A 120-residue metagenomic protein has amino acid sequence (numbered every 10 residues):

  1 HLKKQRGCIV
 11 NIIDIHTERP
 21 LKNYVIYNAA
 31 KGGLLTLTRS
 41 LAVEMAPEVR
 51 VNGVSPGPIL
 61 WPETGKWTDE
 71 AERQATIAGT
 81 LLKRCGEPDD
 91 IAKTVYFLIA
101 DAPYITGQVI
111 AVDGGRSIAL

Functional and structural regions predicted by a protein language model:
D14: Residue(s) in the substrate-gating loop at a strand-loop-helix junction that position the organic substrate next
R19, V95-Y96, P103-L120: Short C-terminal tail/terminal secondary-structure segment of NAD(P)H-dependent dehydrogenase/reductase domains
N23-I26, P56-T80: A glycine/serine/threonine-rich, flexible loop-to-helix segment that serves as the NAD(P) cofactor-binding "lid"
Y27, L35: Catalytic tyrosine of NAD(P)H-dependent dehydrogenase/reductases that use a Tyr as the general acid/base
A30, T38: Active-site helix of classical SDR
A42-P47: Alpha-helical segment proximal to the catalytic Tyr-Lys
R50-L60, A111-D113: Conserved SDR Rossmann-fold cofactor-binding beta-strand/turn motif
T80-I91: A conserved structural motif in NAD(P)-dependent oxidoreductases
